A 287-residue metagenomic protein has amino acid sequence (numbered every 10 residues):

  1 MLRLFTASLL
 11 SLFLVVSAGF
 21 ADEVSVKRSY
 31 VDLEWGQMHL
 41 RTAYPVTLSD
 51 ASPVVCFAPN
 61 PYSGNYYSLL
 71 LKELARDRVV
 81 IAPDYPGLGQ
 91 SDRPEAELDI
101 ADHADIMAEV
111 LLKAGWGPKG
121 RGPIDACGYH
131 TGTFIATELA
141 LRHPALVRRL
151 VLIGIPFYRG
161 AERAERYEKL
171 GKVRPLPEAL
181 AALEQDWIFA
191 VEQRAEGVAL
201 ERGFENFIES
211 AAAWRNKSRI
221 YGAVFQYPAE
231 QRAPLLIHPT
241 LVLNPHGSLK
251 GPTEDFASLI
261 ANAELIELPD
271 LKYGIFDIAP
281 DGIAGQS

Functional and structural regions predicted by a protein language model:
A7-S17: Bacterial N-terminal signal peptides
D22-M38: N-terminal cap/lid segment of alpha/beta-hydrolase-fold proteins
G36-Q90: Conserved HGGG/HGGXW glycine-rich cap/lid loop of the alpha/beta-hydrolase fold
L69-K72, A82-Y129: Active-site loop/oxyanion-hole signature of alpha/beta-hydrolase fold enzymes
R121-A161: Conserved hydrolase catalytic core segment
I153-N206, A213-G222: Helix-rich cap/lid subdomain of alpha/beta-hydrolase
A213-S258: Conserved serine/cysteine hydrolase catalytic core
A263-S287: Catalytic active-site module of serine/aspartate enzymes centered on a nucleophile-bearing elbow/loop
